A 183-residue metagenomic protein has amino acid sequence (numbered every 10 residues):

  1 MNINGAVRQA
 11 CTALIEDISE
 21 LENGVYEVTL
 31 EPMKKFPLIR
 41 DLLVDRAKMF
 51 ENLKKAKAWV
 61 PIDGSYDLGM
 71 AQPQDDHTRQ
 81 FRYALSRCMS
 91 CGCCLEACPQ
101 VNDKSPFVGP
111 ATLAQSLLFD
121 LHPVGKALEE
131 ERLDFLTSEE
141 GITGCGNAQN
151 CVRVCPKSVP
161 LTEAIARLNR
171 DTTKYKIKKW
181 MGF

Functional and structural regions predicted by a protein language model:
M1-E51: A generic, well-ordered mixed alpha/beta core segment in the N-terminal half of proteins
L30-K35, R40-F183: Ferredoxin-type iron-sulfur electron-transfer modules in oxidoreductases and energy-metabolism complexes
